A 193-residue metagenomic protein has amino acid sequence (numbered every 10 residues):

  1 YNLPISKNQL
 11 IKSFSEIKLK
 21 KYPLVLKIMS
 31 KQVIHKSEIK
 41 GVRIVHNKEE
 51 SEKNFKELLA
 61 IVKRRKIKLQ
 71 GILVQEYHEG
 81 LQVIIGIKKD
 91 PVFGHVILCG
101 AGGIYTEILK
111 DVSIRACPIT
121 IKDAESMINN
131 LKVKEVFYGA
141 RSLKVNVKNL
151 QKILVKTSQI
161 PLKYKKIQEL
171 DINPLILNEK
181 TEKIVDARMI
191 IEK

Functional and structural regions predicted by a protein language model:
Y1-K193: ATP-dependent carboxylate/acyl-activation modules
